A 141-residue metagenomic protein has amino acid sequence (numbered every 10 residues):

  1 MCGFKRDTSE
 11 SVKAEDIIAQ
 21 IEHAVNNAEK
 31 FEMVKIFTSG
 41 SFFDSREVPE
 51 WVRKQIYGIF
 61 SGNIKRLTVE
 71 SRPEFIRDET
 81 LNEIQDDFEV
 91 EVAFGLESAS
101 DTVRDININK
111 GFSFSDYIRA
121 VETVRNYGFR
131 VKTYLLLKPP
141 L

Functional and structural regions predicted by a protein language model:
M1-S9, L135, L141: Short intrinsically disordered, low-complexity coil segments enriched in acidic
G3-Q20, A24, A28-V48, I59-I76 (+1 more regions): Core AdoMet radical
R46-K54, R77-Q85: Distinct, well-ordered alpha-helical segments
T80, Y117-A120: Hydrophobic side chains in well-ordered alpha-helices
I84, V121-V124: Generic structural signal for hydrophobic
D86-V92, Y127-F129: Glycine-enriched alpha-helix->loop->beta-strand junction motifs that scaffold or abut catalytic
V124-L141: Conserved strand-turn element in the central/C-terminal portion of the radical SAM core barrel that lines
